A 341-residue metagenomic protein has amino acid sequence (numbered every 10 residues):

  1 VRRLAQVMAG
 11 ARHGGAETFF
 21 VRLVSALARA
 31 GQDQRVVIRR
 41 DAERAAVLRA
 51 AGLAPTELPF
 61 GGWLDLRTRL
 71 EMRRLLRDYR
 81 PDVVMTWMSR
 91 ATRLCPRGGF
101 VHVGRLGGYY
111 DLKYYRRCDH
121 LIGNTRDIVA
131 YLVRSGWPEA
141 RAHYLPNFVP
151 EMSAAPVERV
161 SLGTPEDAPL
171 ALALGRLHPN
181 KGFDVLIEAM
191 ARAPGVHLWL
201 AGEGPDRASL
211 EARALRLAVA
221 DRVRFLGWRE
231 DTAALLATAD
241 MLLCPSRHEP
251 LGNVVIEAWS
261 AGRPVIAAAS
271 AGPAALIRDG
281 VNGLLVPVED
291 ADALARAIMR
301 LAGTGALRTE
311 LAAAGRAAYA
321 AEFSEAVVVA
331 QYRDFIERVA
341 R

Functional and structural regions predicted by a protein language model:
Q6-G14, T18-L70, R141-Y144, P205: N-terminal strand-loop element at the rim of the active site of nucleotide-sugar-dependent glycosyltransferases
G14-S25, P169-R192, V196, P205-E211 (+1 more regions): A conserved mid-protein helix/loop that constitutes part of the nucleotide-sugar donor-binding site
V37, V255, P264-A268, I277: Short hydrophobic beta-strand element within catalytic cores of glycosyltransferases and related nucleotide-activated
D65-T68, M85-T92, L106-G107: Short His-centered aromatic/hydrophobic patch
D127, F148: Carbohydrate-associated surface elements
W228, R247: Aromatic "clamp/platform" in nucleotide-sugar-dependent glycosyltransferases that forms part of the donor/acceptor
D279-G280, L284-A291, R300-G305: Conserved acidic donor-binding segment of nucleotide-sugar-dependent glycosyltransferases
A293, R300, L307-E322, V328-Q331: A short, well-ordered alpha-helix in the C-terminal region of glycosyltransferases
